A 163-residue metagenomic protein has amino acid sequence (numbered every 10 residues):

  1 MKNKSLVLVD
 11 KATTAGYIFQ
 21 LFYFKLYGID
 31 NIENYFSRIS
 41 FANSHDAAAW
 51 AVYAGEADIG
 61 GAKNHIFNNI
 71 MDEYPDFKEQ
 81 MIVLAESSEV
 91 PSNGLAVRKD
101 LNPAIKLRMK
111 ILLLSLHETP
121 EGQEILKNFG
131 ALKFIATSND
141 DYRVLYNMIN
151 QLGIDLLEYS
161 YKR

Functional and structural regions predicted by a protein language model:
M1, V52-Y53, L95, M109: Hydrophobic residues within well-ordered alpha-helices
M1-A49, E124: Bilobed "Venus flytrap"/periplasmic-binding protein-like clamshell domains and structurally analogous long
Y23-L26, A51-A54, D58-K78: A ligand-binding cleft/hinge motif common to bilobed small-molecule-binding domains
G28-F41, K78-Q80, L156-E158, K162-R163: A local structural motif
Y35-R38, M71-E89: Short beta-strand->loop
N64-H65, S87, K99: Short secondary-structure boundary segments
P91-V97: Small-molecule pocket liners
V97, L101-R163: An extracytoplasmic/periplasmic, membrane-proximal ligand-sensing/linker region
